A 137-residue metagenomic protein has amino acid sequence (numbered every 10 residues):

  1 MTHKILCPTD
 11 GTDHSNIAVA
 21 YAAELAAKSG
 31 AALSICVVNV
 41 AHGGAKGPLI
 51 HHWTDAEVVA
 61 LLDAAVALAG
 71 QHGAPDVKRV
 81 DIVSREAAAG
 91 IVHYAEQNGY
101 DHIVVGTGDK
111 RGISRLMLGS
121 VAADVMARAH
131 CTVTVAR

Functional and structural regions predicted by a protein language model:
H3, D101, H130: Conserved acidic residues
H3-H52, G70-H72, D76-V77: Small/aliphatic-rich secondary-structure junction motif
V37-N39, H102, G106-G108, R137: Short secondary-structure boundary segments
I50-L61: A short acidic, glycine-rich active-site loop that binds or catalyzes chemistry on phosphate/adenosine moieties
G70-I103: Structural beta-alpha unit
H102-A127: Glycine-rich, Arg-bearing micro-motifs that act as flexible, cationic patches
R128-R137: Short, acidic/small-residue loops that bind anionic groups at enzyme active sites
